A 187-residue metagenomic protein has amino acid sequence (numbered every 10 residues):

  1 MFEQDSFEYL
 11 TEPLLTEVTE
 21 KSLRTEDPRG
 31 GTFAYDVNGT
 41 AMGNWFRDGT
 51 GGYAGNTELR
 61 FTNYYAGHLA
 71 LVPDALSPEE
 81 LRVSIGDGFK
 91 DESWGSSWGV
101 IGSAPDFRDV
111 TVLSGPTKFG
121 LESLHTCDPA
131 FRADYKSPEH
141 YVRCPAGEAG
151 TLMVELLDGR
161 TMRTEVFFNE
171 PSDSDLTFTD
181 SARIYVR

Functional and structural regions predicted by a protein language model:
M1-Y65: Acidic, glycine-rich catalytic/binding loops that coordinate metals and/or anionic ligands
A34, A41, A54, A66 (+6 more regions): A sequence-composition feature that detects small, non-aromatic residues
M42-N44, E80-R82, T117-G120: Short, hydrophobic/aromatic-rich segments at coil-to-beta transitions
R47, V83, M162-V166: Short hydrophobic/aromatic-rich beta-strand segments that constitute the beta-sheet cores of beta-sandwich/beta-barrel
R47-G51, D87-D91, F168-E170: Short acidic, glycine-rich loop/turn motifs
G55-G115: N-terminal glycine/threonine-rich, aromatic-flanked beta-hairpin/loop signature
G99-R187: Beta-sheet ligand-binding and adhesion/scaffold domains
